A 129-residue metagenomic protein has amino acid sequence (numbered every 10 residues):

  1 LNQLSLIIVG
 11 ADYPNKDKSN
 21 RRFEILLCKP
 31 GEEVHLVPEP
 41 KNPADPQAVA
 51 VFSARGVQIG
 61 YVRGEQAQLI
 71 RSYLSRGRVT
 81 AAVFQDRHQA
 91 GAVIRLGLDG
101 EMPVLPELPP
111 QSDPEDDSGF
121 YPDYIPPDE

Functional and structural regions predicted by a protein language model:
L1-E129: Conserved active-site motif detector
